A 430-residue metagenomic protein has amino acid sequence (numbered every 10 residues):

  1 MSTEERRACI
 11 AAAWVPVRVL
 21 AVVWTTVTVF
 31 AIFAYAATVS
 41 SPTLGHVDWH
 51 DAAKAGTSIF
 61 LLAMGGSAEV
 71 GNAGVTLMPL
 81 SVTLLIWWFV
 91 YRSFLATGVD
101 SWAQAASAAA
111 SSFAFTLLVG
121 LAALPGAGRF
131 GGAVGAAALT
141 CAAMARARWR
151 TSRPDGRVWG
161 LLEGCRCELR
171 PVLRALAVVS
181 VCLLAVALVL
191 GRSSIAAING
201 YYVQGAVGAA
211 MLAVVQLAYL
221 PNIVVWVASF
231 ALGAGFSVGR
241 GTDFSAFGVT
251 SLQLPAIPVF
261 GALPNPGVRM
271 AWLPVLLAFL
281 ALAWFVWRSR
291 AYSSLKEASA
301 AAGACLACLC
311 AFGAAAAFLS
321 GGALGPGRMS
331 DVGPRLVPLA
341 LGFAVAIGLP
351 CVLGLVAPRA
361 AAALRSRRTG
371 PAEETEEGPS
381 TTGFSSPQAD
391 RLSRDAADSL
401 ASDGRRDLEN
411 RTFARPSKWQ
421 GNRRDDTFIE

Functional and structural regions predicted by a protein language model:
T3-L85, V203-P274, F318-V345, V352 (+3 more regions): Long, glycine/tryptophan/cysteine-rich extracytoplasmic
A11-A36, N72-A96, D100-A122, F130-T151 (+5 more regions): Hydrophobic alpha-helical membrane segments, chiefly transmembrane helices and signal peptide h-regions, characterized
G128-G132, P326-R328: Functional transmembrane-helix hotspots
T151-E163, R192-V203: Short, flexible helix-coil linker/hinge segments at the edges of structured domains or between repeats
